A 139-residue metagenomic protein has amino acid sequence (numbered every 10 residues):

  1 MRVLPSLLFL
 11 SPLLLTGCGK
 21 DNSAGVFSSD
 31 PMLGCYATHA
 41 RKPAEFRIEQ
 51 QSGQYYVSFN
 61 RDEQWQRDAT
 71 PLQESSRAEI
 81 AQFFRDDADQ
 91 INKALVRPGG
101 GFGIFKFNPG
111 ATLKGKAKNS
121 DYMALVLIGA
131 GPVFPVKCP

Functional and structural regions predicted by a protein language model:
R2-F9: Sec-dependent signal peptide recognition, specifically the positively charged N-region followed immediately by
L15-G17: C-terminal motif of bacterial Sec signal peptides marking the signal peptidase cleavage site
G19-D21: Bacterial signal peptide processing site
F27-E45: Tryptophan-anchored aromatic micro-motifs
R41-P43, N60-N119, V136-P139: Contiguous, well-ordered beta-strand patches that form the walls/edges of small beta-barrel/beta-sandwich domains
Q54: Short, surface-exposed binding/anchoring microloops in extracellular/periplasmic proteins
K114-A130: Short, exposed beta-strand-loop hairpins at the edges of beta-sheets in extracellular/periplasmic proteins
